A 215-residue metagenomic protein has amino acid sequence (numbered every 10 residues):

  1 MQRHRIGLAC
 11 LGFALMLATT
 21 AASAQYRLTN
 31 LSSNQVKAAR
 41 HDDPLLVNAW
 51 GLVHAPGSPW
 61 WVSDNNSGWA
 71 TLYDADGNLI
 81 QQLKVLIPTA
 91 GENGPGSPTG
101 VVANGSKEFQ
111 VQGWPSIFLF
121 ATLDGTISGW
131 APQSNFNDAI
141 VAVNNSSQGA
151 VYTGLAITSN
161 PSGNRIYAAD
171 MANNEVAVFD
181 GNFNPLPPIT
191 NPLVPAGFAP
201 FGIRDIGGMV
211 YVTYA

Functional and structural regions predicted by a protein language model:
M1-I6: N-terminal secretory signal peptides that target proteins for export/translocation
A9-A18: Bacterial N-terminal signal peptides
A22-A215: Sequence/structural signature of beta-propeller domains
